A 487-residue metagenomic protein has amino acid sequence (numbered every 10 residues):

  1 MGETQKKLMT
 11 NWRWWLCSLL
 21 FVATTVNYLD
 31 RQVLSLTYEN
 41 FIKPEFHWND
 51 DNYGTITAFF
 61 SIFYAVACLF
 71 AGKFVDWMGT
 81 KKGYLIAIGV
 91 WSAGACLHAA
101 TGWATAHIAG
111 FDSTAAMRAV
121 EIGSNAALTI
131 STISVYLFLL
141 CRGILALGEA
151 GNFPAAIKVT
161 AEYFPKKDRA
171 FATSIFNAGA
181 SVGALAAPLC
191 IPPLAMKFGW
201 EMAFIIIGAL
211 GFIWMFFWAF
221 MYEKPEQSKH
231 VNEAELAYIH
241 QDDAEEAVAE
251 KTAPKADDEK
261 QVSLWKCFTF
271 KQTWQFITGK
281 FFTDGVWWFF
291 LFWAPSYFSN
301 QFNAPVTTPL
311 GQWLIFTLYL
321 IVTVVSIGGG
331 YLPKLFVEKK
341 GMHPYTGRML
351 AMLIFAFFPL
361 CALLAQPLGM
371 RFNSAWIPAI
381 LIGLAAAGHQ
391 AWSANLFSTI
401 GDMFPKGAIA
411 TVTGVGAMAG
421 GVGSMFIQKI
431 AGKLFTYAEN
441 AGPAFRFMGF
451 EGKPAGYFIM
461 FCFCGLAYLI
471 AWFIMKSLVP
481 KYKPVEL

Functional and structural regions predicted by a protein language model:
Q32, S61-L69, A150, A184-L185 (+3 more regions): Residue-level signature of mid-helix packing/kink "hotspots" within the transmembrane helices of 12-pass Major
L34-L36, C267-G330, H389-S393, F397 (+1 more regions): Extracytoplasmic gate region of multi-pass secondary transporters
Y84, F138, M349-M352: Primarily marks hydrophobic transmembrane alpha-helices of the MFS/SLC 12-helix fold
G89-S131, L353-R371: C-terminal ends and interior cores of transmembrane alpha-helices in multi-pass membrane transporters/permeases
C141-S181: Cytoplasmic helix-loop-helix junction between adjacent transmembrane helices in 12-TM secondary transporters
A180-K229: Helix-loop-helix hairpin linking two adjacent transmembrane segments in secondary transporters
W214-Y222, A362-M370, Y457-L487: Multi-pass alpha-helical transporter architecture, strongest for 12-TM Major Facilitator/SLC carriers used
Y345-N395: C-terminal transmembrane helical hairpin of 12-TM major facilitator-type secondary transporters
